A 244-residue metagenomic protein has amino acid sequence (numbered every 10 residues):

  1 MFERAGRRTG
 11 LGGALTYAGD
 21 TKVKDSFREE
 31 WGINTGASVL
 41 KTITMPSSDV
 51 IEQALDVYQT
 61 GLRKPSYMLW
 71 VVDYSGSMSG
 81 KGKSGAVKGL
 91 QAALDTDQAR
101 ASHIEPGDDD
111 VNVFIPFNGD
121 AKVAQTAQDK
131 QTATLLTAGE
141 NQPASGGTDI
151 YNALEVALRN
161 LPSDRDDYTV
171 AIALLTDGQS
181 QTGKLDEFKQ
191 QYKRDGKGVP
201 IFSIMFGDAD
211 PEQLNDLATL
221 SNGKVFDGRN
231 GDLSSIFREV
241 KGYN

Functional and structural regions predicted by a protein language model:
F2-A14, Q98-G107, N112, G146-T148: Surface-exposed patches in mature extracellular/periplasmic domains of secreted proteins
F2-M68: Extracellular/periplasmic juxtamembrane helices and adjacent flexible linkers that interface with membrane partners
Q59-L62, D95, A99-G107, R159-Y168 (+2 more regions): Surface-exposed acidic, glycine-flexible loop patches that form ligand/cofactor-binding and adhesion interfaces
G61-T126, A153-L154, A171-L175, A209: Von Willebrand factor
P65-Y67, D108-N112, R165-V170, D195-F202 (+1 more regions): Loop/turn elements at helix/coil->beta-strand transitions in domains of secreted/extracellular proteins
L69, G76, S84, K88-D95 (+5 more regions): Solvent-exposed, polar/charged alpha-helical surfaces in well-ordered, non-transmembrane soluble domains, broadly
G82-G85, N141-A144, G178-G231, F237-V240: VWA/integrin I-like adhesion module and closely mimicked acidic/polar interface patches used
D120-A171, Q179, F202-Q213, D232-I236: Von Willebrand factor
